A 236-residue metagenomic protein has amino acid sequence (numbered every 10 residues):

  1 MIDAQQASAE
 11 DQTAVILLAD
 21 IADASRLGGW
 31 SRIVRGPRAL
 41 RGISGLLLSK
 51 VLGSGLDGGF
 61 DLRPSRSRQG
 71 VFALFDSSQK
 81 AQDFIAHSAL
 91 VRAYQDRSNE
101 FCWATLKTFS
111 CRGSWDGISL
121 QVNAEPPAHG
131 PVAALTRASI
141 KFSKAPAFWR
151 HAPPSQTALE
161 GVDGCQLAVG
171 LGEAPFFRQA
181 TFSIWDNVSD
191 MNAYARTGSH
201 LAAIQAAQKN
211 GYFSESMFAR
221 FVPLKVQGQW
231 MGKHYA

Functional and structural regions predicted by a protein language model:
M1-R68, S78-F84, R97-A180, D190-G198 (+1 more regions): Short S/T/G/P-rich N-terminal loop/turn motif that feeds into the first structured element of a domain
A89-S98, L201-I204: A common structural junction motif
